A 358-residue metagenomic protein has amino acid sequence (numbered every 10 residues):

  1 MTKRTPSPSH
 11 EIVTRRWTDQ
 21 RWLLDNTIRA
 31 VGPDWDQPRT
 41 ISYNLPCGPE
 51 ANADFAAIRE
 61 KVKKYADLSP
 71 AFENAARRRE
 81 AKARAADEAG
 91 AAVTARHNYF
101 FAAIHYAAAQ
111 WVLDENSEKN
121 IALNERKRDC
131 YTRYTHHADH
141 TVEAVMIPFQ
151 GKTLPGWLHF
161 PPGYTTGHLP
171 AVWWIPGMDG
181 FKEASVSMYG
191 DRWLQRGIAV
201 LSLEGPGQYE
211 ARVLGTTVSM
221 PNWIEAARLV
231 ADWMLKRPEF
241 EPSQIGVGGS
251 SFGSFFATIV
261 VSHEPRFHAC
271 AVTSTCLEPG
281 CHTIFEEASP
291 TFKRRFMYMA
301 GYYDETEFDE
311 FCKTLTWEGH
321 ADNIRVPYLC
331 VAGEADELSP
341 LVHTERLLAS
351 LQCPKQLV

Functional and structural regions predicted by a protein language model:
P70-F72, A76-R79, S117, I121-T166: N-terminal cap/lid segment of alpha/beta-hydrolase-fold proteins
T165-S243: Cap/lid segment of the alpha/beta-hydrolase catalytic domain
G249-G253, A257: Gly/Ala-rich beta-loop-alpha elbow adjacent to hydrolase catalytic centers
I259-E310, N323-V326: Hydrolase active-site cap/lid region
I324-R325, C330-A332, D336: Short beta-strand/loop motif that positions the catalytic acidic residue of the alpha/beta-hydrolase fold
V326, P340-A349: Short alpha-helix in the alpha/beta-hydrolase fold that links the catalytic acid
L348-V358: Catalytic histidine neighborhood in serine/cysteine hydrolases with alpha/beta-hydrolase-type architecture
